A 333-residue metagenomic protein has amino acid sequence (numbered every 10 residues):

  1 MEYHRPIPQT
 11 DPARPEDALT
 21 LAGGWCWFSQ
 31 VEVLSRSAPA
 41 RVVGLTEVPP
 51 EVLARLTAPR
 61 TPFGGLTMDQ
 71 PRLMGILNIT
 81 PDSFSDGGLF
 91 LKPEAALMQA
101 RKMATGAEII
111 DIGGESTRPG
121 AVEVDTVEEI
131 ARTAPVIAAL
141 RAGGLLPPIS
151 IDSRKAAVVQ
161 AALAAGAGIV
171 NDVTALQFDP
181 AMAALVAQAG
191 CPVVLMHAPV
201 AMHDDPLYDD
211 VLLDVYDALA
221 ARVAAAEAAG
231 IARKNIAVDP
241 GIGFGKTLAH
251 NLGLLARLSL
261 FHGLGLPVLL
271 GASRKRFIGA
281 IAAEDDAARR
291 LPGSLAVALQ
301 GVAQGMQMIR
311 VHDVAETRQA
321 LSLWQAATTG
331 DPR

Functional and structural regions predicted by a protein language model:
M1-W25, G64, M68, F84-K102 (+5 more regions): Active-site-adjacent loop and "lid" segments of alpha/beta metabolic enzymes
W25, S37-T67: Non-catalytic propeptide/linker segments at domain boundaries
C26-S35, P71, A104-G113: N-terminal glycine-rich anion-binding loops that anchor highly charged ligand groups
M74, A107, P148, G168 (+1 more regions): Hydrophobic "anchor" residues on beta-strands that sit immediately upstream of conserved functional sites
